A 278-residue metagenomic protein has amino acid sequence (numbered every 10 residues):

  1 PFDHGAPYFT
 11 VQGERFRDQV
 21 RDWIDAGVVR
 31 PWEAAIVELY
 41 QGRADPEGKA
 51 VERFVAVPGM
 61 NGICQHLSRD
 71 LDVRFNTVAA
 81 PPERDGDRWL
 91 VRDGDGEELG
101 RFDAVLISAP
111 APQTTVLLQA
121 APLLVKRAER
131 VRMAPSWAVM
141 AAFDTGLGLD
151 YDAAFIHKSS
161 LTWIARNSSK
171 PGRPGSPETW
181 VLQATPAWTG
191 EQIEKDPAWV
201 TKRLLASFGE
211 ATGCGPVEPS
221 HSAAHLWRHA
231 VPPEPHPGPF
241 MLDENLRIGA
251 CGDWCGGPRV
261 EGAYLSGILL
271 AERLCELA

Functional and structural regions predicted by a protein language model:
P1-V37: N-terminal FAD cofactor-binding segment of flavoenzymes
Y8-Q12, V37-S68, E194-R203: Short beta-strand to alpha-helix junction loop
F75-L90: A conserved short coil-to-beta-strand element within the FAD-binding core of flavoproteins
E98-A154, C214-V217: Central helical "cap/lid" subdomain
M140-Q192, W199-T212: Active-site substrate-recognition segment that forms the wall of the catalytic cavity or substrate channel
V181, P239-A271: Short FAD-binding loop at a beta-strand-to-alpha-helix junction that anchors the flavin cofactor in diverse
K202, G209-L246: Flavin (FAD/FMN) cofactor-binding core of flavoprotein oxidoreductases
E272-A278: Active-site-proximal substrate-binding core of FAD-dependent oxidoreductases
